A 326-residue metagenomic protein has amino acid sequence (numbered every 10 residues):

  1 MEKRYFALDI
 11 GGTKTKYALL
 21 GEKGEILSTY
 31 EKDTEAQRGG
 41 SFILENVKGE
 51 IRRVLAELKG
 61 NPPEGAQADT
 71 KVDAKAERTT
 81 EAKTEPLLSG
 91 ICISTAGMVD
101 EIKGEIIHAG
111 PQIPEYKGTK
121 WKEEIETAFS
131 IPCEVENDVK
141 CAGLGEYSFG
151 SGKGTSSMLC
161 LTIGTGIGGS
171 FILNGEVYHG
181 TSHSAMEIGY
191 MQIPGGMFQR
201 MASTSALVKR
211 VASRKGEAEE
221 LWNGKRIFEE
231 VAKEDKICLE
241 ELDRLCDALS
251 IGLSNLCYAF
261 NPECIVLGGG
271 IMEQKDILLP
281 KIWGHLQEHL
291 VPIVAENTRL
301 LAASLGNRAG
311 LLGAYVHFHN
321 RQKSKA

Functional and structural regions predicted by a protein language model:
M1-A68, K75-G90, D100-K103, I125-I131 (+3 more regions): ATP-binding/phosphotransfer module of carbohydrate and carboxylate kinases, centering on a glycine-rich
D9, C92-A96, C160-G166, S170: Short beta-strand segments
E22, T95, L173-N174: A cytosolic small-molecule/anion-sensing beta-strand core signal
T34-E35, P114, A185-E187: A short acidic/small-residue loop/turn micro-motif
E105-K117: A charged helix-plus-loop insertion that forms the helical arch/lid used to bind and gate nucleic-acid substrates
C133-N137: General beta-strand structural signal in soluble alpha/beta enzymes
G143-S148, G169-F171, M191: Adenylate-forming
